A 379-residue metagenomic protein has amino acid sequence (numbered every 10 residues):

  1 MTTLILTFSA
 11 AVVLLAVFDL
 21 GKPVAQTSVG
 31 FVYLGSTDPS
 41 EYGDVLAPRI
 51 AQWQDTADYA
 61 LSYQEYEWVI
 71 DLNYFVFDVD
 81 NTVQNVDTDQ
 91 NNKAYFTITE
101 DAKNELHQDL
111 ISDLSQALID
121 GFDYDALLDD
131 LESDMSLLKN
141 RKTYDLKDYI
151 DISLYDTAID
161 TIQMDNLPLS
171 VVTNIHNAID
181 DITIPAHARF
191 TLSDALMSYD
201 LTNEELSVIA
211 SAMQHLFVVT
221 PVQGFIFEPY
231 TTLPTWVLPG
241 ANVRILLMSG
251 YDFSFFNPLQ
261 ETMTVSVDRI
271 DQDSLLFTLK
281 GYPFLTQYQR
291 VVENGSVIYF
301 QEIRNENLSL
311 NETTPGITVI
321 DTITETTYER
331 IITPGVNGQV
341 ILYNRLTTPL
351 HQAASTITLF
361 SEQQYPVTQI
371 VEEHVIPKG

Functional and structural regions predicted by a protein language model:
M1-L15: Hydrophobic membrane-insertion alpha-helices, especially the h-region of bacterial N-terminal signal peptides
A11-V29: Sec-dependent signal peptide cleavage junction
A25, V29-S40, D44, Y95: Glycine-rich loop/hinge motif
G35, P39, F96-K103, T202-L206 (+1 more regions): Solvent-exposed, acidic/flexible segments
P39, G43-A47, K103-H107, A210-Q214: Extracytoplasmic/secreted envelope proteins and their assembly/folding machinery, especially bacterial periplasmic
A47, A51, Q108-S115, Q214-V222: Sec-exported extracytoplasmic/periplasmic mature domains
W53-G121, K139-D145, L167-V172, N177-A178 (+1 more regions): Signal peptide-directed extracytoplasmic domains
D129-G379: Well-ordered beta-sheet/strand-loop patches within structured domains
